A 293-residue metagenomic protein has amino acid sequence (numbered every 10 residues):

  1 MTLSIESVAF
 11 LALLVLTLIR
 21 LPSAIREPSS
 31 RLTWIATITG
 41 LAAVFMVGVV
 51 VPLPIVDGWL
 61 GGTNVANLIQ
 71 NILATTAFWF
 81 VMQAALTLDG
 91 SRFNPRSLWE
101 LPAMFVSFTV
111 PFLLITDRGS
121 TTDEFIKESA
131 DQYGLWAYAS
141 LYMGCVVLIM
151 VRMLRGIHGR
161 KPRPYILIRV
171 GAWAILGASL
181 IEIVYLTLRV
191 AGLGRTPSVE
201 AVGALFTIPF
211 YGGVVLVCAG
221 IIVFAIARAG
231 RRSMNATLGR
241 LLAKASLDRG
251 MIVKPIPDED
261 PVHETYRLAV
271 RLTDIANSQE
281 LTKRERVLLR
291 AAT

Functional and structural regions predicted by a protein language model:
T2-L14, R31-A43, G58-G90, F105: Individual alpha-helical transmembrane segments in multi-pass integral membrane proteins
L3-L11, T63-T76, D131-C145, G203-L216: Alpha-helical transmembrane segments of polytopic membrane proteins
V15-R20, F80-A84, Y142-R163, V217-A227: Alpha-helical transmembrane segments in multipass membrane proteins, preferentially the mid-helix core
I25-M46, L135-R189: Alpha-helical transmembrane segments of multi-pass integral membrane proteins
R26, A42-N67, T122-E124: Helix-loop junctions on the outward
V50-G58, L114-I126, T187-T196: Juxtamembrane "helix-exit" motif on the non-cytosolic side of transmembrane helices
L88-I115: The cytoplasmic-loop to transmembrane-helix boundary for the fourth helix
V151-R152, I166-E285: C-terminal transmembrane-bundle signature of multipass membrane proteins, characterized by strong activation on
